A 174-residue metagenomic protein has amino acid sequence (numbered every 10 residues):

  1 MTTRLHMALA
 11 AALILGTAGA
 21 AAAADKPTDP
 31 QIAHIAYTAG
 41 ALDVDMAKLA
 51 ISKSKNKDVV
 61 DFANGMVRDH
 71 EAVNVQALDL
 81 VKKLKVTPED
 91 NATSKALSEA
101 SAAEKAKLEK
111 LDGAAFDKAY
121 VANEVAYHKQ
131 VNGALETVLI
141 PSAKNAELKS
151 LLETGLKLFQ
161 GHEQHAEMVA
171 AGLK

Functional and structural regions predicted by a protein language model:
T2-L9, G16-K174: His/Met- and acidic-residue-enriched segments that coordinate or traffic transition-metal cofactors and support
